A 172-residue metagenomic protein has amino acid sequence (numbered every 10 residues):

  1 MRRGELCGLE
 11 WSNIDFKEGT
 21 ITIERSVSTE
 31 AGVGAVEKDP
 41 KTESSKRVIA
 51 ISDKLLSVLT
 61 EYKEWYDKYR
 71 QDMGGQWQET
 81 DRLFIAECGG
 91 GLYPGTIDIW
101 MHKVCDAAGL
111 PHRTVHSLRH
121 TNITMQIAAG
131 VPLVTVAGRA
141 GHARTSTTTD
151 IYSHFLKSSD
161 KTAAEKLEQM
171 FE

Functional and structural regions predicted by a protein language model:
M1-L9, A129-V131, H142: A short, glycine-centered helix-capping/turn motif at helix boundaries that positions DNA-contacting or catalytic
R2-G4, G8-K68, G74-G75: Conserved tyrosine-mediated DNA breakage-rejoining catalytic core shared by Y-recombinases
G4, L9-S12, G95, T121 (+1 more regions): Structural detector for helix-capping/boundary residues
S26-V27, T121, A140-E165: Catalytic-site neighborhood detector that most strongly recognizes the C-terminal catalytic loop/helix of tyrosine
S28-E37, A129, H154-E172: DNA/chromatin major-groove-contacting recognition/catalytic segments
I49, W65-G75, E79-G138, H142-T145: Short, basic (Lys/Arg/His-rich) helix/loop patches that form interaction surfaces in the mid-to-C-terminal regions
